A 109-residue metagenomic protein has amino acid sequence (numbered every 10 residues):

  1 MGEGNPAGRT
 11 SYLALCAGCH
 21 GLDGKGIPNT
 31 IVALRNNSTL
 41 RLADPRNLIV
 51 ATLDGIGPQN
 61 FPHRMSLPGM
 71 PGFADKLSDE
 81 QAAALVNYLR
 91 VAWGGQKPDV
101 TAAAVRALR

Functional and structural regions predicted by a protein language model:
M1-E3, R9-T10, N60, R64-R109: Flexible coil segments in periplasmic/lumen-exposed cytochrome c-class electron-transfer proteins
M1-I27, R41-D54: Sequence/structural segment immediately N-terminal to covalent heme-attachment motifs in c-type and related
R9, A33-L34: Flexible, substrate/cofactor-facing loop regions flanked by secondary structure within enzyme catalytic domains
L22-D23, R35-E80: Extended, polar beta-sheet/loop recognition surfaces of beta-rich domains that mediate binding to diverse ligands
T30: Acidic, glycine-enriched catalytic cores built around paired aspartates
